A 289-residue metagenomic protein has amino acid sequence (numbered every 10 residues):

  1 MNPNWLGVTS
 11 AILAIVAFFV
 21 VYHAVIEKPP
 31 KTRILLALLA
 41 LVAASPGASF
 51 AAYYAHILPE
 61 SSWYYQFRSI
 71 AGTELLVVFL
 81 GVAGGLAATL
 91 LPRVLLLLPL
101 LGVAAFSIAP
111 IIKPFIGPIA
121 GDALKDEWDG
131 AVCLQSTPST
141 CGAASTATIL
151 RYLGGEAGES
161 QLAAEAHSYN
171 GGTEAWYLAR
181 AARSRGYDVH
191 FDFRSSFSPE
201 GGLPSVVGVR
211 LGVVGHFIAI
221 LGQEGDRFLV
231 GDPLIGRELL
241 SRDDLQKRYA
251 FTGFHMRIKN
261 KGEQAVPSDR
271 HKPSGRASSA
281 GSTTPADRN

Functional and structural regions predicted by a protein language model:
M1, A286-N289: Short, solvent-exposed mixed-charge patches
N2-F115, L150-A277: Conserved active-site-adjacent core of cysteine acyl-enzyme catalytic domains
P114-E165: Membrane-interface segments at or immediately adjacent to transmembrane helices that form the boundary between
S268-D269, G281-P285: Charged phosphate-binding loop/patch that engages nucleotide di/tri-phosphates or the phosphate backbone of nucleic
